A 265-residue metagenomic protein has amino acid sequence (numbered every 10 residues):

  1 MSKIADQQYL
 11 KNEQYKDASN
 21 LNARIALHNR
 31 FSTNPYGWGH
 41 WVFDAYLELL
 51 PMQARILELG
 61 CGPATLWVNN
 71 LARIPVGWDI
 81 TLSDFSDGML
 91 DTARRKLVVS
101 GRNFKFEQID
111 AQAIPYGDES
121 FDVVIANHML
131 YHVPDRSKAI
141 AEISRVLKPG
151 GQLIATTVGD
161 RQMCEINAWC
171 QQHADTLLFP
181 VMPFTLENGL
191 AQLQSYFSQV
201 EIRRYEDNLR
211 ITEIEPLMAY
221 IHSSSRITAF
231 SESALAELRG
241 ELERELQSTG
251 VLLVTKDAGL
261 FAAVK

Functional and structural regions predicted by a protein language model:
M1-Q53, T65-N69: Conserved class I S-adenosyl-L-methionine
S2-I4, H28, P35, P63-T65 (+3 more regions): Conserved Class I S-adenosyl-L-methionine
R55, G151-Q152: Short glycine-centered segments of the SAM/dcSAM-binding site in methyltransferase folds
R55-A113: Class I SAM-dependent methyltransferase SAM/SAH-binding core
Q112-V123: A short acidic, Gly/Pro-enriched loop at the edge of an enzyme's catalytic core that lines a small-molecule cofactor
D122-D135: A short SAM/SAH-binding and catalytic strip from SAM-dependent methyltransferases
S137-P149: A short glycine-rich, Lys/Arg-flanked "PGG" loop and its adjoining helix->strand segment in the class I
Q152-P180: Conserved class I S-adenosyl-L-methionine
